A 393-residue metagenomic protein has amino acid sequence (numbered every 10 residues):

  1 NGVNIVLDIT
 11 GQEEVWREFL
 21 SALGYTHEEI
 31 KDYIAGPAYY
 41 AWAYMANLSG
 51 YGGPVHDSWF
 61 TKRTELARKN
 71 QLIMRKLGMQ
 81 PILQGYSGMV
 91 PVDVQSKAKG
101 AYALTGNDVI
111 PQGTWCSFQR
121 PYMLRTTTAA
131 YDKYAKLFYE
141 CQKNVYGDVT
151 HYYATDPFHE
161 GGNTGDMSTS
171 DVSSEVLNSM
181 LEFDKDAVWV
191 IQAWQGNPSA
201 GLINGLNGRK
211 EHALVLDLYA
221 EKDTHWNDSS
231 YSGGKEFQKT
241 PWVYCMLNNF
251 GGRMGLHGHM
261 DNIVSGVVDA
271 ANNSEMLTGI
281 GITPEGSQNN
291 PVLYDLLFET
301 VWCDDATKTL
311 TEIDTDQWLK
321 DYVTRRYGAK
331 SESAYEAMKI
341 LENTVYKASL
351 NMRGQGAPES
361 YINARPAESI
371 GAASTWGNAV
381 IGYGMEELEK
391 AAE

Functional and structural regions predicted by a protein language model:
N1-S331, Y335, R365-A367, N378-M385 (+1 more regions): Catalytic-core regions of glycoside hydrolase
E299, A337-I340, T344: Solvent-exposed, amphipathic alpha-helical segments
E342-E393: C-terminal functional modules
